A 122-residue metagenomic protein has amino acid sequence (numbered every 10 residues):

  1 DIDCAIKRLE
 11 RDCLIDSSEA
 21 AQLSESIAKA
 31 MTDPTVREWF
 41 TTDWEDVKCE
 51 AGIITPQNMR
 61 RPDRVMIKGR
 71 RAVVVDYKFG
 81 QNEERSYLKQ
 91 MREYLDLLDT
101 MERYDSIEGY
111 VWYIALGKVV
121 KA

Functional and structural regions predicted by a protein language model:
D1-T55: A non-catalytic, helix-rich entry segment at domain boundaries
P56-A122: Mg2+/Mn2+-dependent nuclease catalytic core
